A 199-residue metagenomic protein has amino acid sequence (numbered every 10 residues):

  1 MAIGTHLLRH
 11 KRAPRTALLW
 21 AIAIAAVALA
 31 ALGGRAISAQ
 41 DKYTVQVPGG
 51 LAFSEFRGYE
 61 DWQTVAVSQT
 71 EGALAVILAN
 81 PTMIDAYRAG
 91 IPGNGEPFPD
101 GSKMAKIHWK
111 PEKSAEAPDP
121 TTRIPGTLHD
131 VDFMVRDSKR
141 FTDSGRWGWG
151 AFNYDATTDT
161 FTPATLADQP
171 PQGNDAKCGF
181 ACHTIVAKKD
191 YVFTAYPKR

Functional and structural regions predicted by a protein language model:
M1-P14: N-terminal secretory signal peptides that target proteins for export/translocation
A2, A21-A23, A36: Generic short N-terminal amphipathic or hydrophobic helices
R12-L18, S38: Sequence-pattern detector for short linear motifs and compositional/periodic biases rather than a specific fold
W20-A31: Bacterial N-terminal signal peptides
L32-A39: Sec/Tat signal peptide C-region and signal peptidase I cleavage site
A39-E71, G95-R199: Sequence context surrounding c-type heme c attachment/ligation sites in exported
V76-N94, E116-P120: N-terminal post-signal-peptidase region of extra-cytosolic proteins
